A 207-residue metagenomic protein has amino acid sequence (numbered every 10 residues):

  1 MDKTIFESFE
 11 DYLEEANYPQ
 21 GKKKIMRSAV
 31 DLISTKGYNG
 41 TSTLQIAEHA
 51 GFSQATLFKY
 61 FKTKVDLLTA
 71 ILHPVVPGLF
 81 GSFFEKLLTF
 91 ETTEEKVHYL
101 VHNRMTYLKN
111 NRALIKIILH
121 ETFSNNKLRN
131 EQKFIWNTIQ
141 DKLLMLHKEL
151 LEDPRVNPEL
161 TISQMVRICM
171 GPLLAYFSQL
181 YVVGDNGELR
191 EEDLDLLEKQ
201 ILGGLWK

Functional and structural regions predicted by a protein language model:
M1-Q20: N-terminal intrinsically disordered/low-complexity leader segments
A16, K36-G40, V156, L160: Short, charged helix-capping/linker segments at alpha-helix termini
G21-V30, I46, I71-V75, L79 (+1 more regions): Generic hydrophobic, amphipathic alpha-helix propensity
K24, L32-D66, A70: Helix-turn-helix
I71-Y99: Amphipathic alpha-helical linker/stalk segments
T106, N110, K127-D153, S163-R167 (+2 more regions): Amphipathic alpha-helical packing segments from all-alpha helical-bundle domains
L108-N130, S178-V183: Amphipathic alpha-helical segments used for helix-helix packing
P158-L180, E192-G203: Hydrophobic alpha-helical segments that form the core of small-molecule binding pockets and/or dimer interfaces
